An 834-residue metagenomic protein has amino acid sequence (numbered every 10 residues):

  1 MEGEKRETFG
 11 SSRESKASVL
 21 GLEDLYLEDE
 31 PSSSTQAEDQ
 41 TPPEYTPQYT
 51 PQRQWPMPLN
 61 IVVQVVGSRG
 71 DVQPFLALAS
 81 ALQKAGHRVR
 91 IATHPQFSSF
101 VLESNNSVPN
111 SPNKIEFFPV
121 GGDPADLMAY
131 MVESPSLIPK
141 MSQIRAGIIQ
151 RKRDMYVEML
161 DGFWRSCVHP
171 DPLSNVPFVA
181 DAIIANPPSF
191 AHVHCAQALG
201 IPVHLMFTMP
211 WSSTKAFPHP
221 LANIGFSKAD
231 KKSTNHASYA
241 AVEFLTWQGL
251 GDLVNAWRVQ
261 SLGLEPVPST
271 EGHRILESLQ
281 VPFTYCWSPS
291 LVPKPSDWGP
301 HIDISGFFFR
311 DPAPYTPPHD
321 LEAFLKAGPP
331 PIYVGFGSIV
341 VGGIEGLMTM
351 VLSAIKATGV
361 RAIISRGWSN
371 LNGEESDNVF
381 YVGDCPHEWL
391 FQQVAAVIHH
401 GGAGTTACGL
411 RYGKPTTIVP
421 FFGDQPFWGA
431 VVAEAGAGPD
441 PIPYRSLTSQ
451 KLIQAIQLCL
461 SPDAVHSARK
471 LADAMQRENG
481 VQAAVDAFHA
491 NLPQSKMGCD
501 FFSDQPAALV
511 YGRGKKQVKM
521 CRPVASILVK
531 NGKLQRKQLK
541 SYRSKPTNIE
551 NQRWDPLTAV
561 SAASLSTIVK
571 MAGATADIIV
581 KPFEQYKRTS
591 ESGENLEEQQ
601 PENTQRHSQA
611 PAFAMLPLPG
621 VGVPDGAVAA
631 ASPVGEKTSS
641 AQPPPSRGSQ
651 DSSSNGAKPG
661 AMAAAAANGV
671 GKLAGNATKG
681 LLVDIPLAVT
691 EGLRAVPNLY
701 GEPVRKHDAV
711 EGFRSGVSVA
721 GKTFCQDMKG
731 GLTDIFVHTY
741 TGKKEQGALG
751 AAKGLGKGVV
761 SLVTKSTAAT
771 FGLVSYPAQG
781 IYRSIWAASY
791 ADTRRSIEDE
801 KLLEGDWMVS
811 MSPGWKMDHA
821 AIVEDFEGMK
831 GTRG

Functional and structural regions predicted by a protein language model:
E2-Q248, D252, G342-A507: Glycosyltransferase specificity loop/lid
L27-P51, V259, G263-L264, G306-A323 (+2 more regions): Short N-terminal or domain-adjacent regulatory/targeting segments
R53-W55, E277, K326: Short, flexible hinge/linker loops that cap or flank conserved catalytic cores
A77, P293-E375: Conserved catalytic-core segment of nucleotide-activated headgroup transferases in glycan assembly
H236, A240, F244, G251-D252 (+2 more regions): Membrane-proximal helix-turn-helix segments that form the acceptor-binding/catalytic region of lipid-linked
L262-P268, H273-I304: Long, low-complexity segments enriched in small/aliphatic residues
Q505-G834: Amphipathic, glycine/alanine/valine-rich membrane-attaching segments
